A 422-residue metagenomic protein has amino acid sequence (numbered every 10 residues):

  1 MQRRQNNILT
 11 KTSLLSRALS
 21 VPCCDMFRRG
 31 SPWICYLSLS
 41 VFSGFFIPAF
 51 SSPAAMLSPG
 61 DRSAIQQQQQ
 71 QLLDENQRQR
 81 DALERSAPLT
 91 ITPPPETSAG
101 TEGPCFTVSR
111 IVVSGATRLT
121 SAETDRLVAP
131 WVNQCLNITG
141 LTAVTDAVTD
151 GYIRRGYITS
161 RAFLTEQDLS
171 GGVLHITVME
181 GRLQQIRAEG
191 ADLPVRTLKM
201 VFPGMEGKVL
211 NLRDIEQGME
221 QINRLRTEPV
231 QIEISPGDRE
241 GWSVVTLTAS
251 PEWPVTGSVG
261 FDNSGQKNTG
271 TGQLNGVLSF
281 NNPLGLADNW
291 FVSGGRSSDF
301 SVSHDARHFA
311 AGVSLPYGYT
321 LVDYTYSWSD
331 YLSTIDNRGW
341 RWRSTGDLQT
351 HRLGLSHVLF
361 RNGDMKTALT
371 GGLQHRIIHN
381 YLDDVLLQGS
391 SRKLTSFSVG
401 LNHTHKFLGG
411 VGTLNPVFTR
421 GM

Functional and structural regions predicted by a protein language model:
M1-R29: N-terminal secretory signal peptides that target proteins for export/translocation
C35-P48: Bacterial N-terminal signal peptides
P53-G265, V277, G295-H308: Periplasmic polypeptide-binding modules associated with outer-membrane biogenesis and secretion
R118-L119, L193, E252, N282-G285 (+3 more regions): Short connector loops/turns at beta-strand edges and beta->alpha or beta->beta junctions
G241, G270-L274, D305-F309, D347-H351 (+1 more regions): Residues that define the transmembrane beta-barrel architecture of outer-membrane proteins
S258-S264, G272-S298, R307-D330, R352-G354: Predominantly transmembrane beta-strands of Gram-negative outer membrane beta-barrel pores used for transport
T269-G272, S303-D305, M365-K366, G410-G412: Short glycine/proline-enriched turns and hinge-like loops at secondary-structure junctions
P316, L321-M422: Transmembrane beta-strand segments of outer-membrane beta-barrel domains in Gram-negative and organellar OMPs
